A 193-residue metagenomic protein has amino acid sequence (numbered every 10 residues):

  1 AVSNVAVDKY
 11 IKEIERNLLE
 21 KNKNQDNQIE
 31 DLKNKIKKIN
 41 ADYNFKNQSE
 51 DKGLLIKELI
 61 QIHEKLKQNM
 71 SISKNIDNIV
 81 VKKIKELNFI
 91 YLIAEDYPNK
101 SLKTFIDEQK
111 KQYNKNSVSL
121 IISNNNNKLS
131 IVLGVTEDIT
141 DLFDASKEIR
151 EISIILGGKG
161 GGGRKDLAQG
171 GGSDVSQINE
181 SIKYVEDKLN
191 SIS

Functional and structural regions predicted by a protein language model:
A1-S193: Terminal appendage regions of diverse proteins
